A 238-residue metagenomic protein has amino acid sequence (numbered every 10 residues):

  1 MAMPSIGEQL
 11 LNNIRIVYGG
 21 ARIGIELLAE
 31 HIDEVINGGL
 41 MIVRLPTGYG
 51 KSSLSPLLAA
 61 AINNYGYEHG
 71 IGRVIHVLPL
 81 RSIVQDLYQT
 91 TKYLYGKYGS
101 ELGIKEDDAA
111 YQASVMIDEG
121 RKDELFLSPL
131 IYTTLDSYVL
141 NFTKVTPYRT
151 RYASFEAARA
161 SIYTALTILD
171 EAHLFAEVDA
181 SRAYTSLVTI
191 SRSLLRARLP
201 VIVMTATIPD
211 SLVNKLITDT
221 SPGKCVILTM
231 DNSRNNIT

Functional and structural regions predicted by a protein language model:
M1-T238: N-terminal helicase ATP-binding lobe
